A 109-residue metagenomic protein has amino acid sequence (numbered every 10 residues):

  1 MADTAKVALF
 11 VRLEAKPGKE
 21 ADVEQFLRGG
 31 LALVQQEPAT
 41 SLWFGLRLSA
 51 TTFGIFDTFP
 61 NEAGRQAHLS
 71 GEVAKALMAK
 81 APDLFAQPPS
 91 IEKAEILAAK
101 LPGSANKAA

Functional and structural regions predicted by a protein language model:
M1-V7, L42-T52, L77-A109: Glycine-rich beta-strand-turn "strand-cap" elements at beta-sheet edges
A2, G29-L42, T58-K93: An amphipathic, aromatic/His-enriched active-site/gating alpha helix that lines ligand/cofactor pockets
K6-E14: Active-site-flanking beta-strand signature of metal-NTP-handling nucleotidyl enzymes and homologous cyclase-like
F10, L27-R28, F56: Residue-level detection of beta-strand scaffold positions
V11, V23, W43: GIY-YIG nuclease signature motif recognition
E14-E24: Short, surface-exposed ligand-recognition loops at beta-strand->loop->(often short) alpha-helix junctions that present
K16-G18, L48, P60-E62: Short coil/turn motifs at secondary-structure junctions
